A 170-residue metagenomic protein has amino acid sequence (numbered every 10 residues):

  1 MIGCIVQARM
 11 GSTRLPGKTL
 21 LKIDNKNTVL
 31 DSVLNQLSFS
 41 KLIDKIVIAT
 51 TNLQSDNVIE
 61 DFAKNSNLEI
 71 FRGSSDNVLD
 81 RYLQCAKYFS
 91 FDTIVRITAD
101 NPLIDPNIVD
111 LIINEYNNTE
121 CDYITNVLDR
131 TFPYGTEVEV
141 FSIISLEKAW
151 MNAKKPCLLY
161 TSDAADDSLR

Functional and structural regions predicted by a protein language model:
M1-P16: N-terminal nucleotide-binding beta1-loop-alpha1 segment
P16-L20, K26-L37: Short, well-formed alpha-helical segments that are part of the catalytic scaffolds of diverse glycosyltransferases
D31-D92: Conserved N-terminal catalytic core of the sugar/cofactor nucleotidyltransferase
D92-A99: Short beta-strand-to-loop acidic/aromatic patch adjacent to the donor-nucleotide binding site
N107-V127: Conserved donor-nucleotide/metal-binding helix-loop-beta segment in metal-dependent transferases, i.e., the alpha-helix
I124-V138: Short beta-strand-to-loop element that shapes/binds the nucleotide-sugar donor at the catalytic cleft/hinge
F141-S162: Active-site oxyanion/phosphate-handling segment shared across diverse enzymes
Y160-R170: Single conserved hydrophobic/aromatic residue that forms the stacking wall/gate of nucleotide- or nucleobase-binding
